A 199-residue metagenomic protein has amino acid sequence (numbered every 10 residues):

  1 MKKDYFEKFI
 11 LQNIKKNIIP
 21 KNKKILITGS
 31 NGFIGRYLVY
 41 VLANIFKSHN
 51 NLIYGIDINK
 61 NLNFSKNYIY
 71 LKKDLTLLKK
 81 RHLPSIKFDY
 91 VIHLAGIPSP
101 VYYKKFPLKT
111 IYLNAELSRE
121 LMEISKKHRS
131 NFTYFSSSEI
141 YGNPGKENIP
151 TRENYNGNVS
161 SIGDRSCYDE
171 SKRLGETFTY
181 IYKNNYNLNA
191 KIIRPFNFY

Functional and structural regions predicted by a protein language model:
M1-I25: Non-catalytic terminal and boundary segments that flank Rossmann-like NAD(P)-dependent oxidoreductase
K24-N44: N-terminal Rossmann NAD(P)H-binding glycine-rich loop of SDR-like oxidoreductase domains
K66-L78: Rossmann-fold cofactor-recognition segment
K79-L113: NAD(P)H-binding glycine-rich loop region in Rossmannoid oxidoreductase-like domains and their noncatalytic homologs
Y90, F106-E120, I162, S166 (+1 more regions): Glycine-rich NAD(P)-binding loop of the Rossmann-fold in SDR/ketoreductase-type enzymes
R119-R165: Conserved Rossmann-fold NAD(P)-dependent oxidoreductase catalytic core, especially the SDR/UDP-sugar
I140-N143, S166-C167, L188-Y199: Flexible, glycine-rich beta-alpha linker
I162-K191: Active-site Tyr-X1-5-Lys
